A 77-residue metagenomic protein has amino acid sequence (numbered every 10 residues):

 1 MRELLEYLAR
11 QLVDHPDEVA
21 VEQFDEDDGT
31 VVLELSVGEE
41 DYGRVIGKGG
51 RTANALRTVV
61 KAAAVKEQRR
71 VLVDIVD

Functional and structural regions predicted by a protein language model:
M1-Y42, K48, T52-D77: RNA-contacting regions in translation and RNA-metabolism proteins, encompassing KH/S1 modules where present
